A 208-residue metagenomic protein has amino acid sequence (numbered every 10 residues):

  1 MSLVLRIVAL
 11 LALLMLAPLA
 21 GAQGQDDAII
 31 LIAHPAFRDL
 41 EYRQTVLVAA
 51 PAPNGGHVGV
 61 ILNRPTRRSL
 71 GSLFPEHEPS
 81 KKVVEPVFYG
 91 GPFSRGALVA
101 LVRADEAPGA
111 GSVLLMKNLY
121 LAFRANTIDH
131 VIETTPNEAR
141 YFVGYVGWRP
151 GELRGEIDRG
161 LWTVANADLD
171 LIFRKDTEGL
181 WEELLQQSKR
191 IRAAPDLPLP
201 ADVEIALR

Functional and structural regions predicted by a protein language model:
M1-L3: N-terminal secretory signal peptides that target proteins for export/translocation
R6-P18: Bacterial N-terminal signal peptides
G21-R208: A short aromatic-anchored loop/beta-hairpin motif
